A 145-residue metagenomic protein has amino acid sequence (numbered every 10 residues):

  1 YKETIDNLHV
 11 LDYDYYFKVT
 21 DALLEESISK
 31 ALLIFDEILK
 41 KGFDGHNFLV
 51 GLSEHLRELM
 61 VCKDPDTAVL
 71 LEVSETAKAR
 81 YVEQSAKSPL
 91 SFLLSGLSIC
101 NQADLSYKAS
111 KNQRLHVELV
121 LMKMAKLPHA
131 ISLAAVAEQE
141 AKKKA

Functional and structural regions predicted by a protein language model:
Y1-K143: Extended, largely alpha-helical regulatory/partner-binding modules appended to the mid-to-C-terminal parts
